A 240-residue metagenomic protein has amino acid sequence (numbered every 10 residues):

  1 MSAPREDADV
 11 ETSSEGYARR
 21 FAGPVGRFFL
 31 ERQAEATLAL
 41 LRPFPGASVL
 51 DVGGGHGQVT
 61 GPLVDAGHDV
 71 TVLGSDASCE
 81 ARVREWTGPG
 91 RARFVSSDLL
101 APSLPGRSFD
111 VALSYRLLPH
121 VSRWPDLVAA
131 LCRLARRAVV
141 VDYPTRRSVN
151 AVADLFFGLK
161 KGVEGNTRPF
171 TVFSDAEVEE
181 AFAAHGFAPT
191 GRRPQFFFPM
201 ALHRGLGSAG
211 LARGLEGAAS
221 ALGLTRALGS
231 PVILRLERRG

Functional and structural regions predicted by a protein language model:
M1-F44: Conserved class I S-adenosyl-L-methionine
G46-G55: Conserved class I S-adenosyl-L-methionine
H56-A101: Class I SAM-dependent methyltransferase SAM/SAH-binding core
L113: A conserved beta-strand element that flanks and buttresses the S-adenosyl-L-methionine
P125-A138: A short glycine-rich, Lys/Arg-flanked "PGG" loop and its adjoining helix->strand segment in the class I
V140-G162: Conserved class I S-adenosyl-L-methionine
F157, G191-G240: A C-terminal cap/extension of S-adenosyl-L-methionine-dependent methyltransferases that defines the acceptor-substrate
K160-E177: Acceptor-substrate binding/catalytic loop of class I
